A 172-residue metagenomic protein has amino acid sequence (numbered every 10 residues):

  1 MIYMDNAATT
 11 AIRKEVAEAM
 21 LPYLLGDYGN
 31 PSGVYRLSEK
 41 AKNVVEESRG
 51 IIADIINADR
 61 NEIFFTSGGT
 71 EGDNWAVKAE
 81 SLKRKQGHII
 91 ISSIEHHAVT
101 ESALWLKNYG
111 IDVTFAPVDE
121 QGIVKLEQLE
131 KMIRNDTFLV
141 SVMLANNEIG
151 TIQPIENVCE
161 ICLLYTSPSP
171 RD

Functional and structural regions predicted by a protein language model:
M1-G33: N-terminal "arm"/small-domain region of PLP-dependent enzymes with the aminotransferase-like
T10-A11, K40-K42, E120-I123, N146-T151: Short, small-residue-enriched loops and turns at beta-alpha junctions that line or gate enzyme active sites
P31-E71, W75: Conserved N-terminal alpha-helix of the aminotransferase class I/II PLP-enzyme fold
A79-T100, D112-P117: Conserved PLP-anchoring active-site segment centered on the Schiff-base-forming lysine
V124-L126, L144-L164: Active-site core of PLP-dependent enzymes with the aminotransferase class I/II
I133-L139: Short acidic/histidine-rich motifs immediately flanking catalytic phosphotransfer sites in two-component signaling
Y165-D172: Conserved small/polar residues in nucleotide/adenosyl-binding loops
